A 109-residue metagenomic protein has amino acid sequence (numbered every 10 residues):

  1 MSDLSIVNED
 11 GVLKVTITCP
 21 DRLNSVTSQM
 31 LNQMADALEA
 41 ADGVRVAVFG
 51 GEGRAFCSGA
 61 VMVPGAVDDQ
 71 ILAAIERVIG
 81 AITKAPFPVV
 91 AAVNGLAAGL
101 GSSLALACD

Functional and structural regions predicted by a protein language model:
M1-E52, G80: Conserved CoA-thioester-binding segment of acyl-CoA-metabolizing enzymes
G11, A40-R45, G65-D69, A85-F87: Short glycine/proline-enriched coil/turn segments at helix->beta-strand junctions
T18, A60, N94: Histidine-centered beta-alpha loop that forms part of the nucleotide-sugar donor binding/catalytic region in diverse
Q29-M30, V61-G65, L106-A107: Short, glycine/charged-enriched secondary-structure capping and boundary segments
M30-Q33, I71-A74, L104: Hydrophobic alpha-helical membrane-association signature
G43, G50-A81, A97: Glycine- (often His-adjacent) and acidic-residue-rich active-site loop that binds/positions the CoA thioester
A81-D109: Glycine-rich beta-to-alpha active-site loop
